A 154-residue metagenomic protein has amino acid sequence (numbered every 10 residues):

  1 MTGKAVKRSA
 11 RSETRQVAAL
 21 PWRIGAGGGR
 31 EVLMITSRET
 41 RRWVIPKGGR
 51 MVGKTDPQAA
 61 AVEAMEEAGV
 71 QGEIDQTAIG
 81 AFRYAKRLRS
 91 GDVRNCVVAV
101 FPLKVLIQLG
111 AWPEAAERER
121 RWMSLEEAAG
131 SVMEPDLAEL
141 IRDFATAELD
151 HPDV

Functional and structural regions predicted by a protein language model:
M1-G25: Acidic, metal-coordinating catalytic segment for phosphate/diphosphate chemistry, firing primarily on the Nudix
R15-V17, R30, V98-A99, R118: Change "...and in nucleic-acid phosphodiester-cleaving endonucleases..." to "...and in nucleic-acid processing enzymes
A18, I24, I74-I79, P102: Sequence/structural signature of beta-propeller domains
G25-E31, R89-V93: Short, solvent-exposed loop/turn segments that connect beta-strands within catalytic domains and beta-strand-rich
G27-E73: Conserved Nudix-box catalytic region and its N-terminal flanking loop in Nudix hydrolases and closely related
R41-R42, V105-V154: Nudix hydrolase/Nudix homology domain
A81-A111, R121: Active-site-adjacent beta-strand/loop module that shapes the phosphate/pyrophosphate-binding cleft
